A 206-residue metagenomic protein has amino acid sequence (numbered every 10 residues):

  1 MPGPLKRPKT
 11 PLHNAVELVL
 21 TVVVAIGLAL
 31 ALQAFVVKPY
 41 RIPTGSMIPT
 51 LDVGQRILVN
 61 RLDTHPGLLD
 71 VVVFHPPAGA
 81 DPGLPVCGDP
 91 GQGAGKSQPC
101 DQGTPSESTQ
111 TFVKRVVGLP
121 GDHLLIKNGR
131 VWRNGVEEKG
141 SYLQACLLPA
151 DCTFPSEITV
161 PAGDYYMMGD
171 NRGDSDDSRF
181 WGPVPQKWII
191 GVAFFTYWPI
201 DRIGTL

Functional and structural regions predicted by a protein language model:
M1-N14, F35-R41, I48-L206: Soluble "head" domains of membrane/secretory-pathway proteins
E17-F35: Hydrophobic membrane-insertion alpha-helices, especially the h-region of bacterial N-terminal signal peptides
